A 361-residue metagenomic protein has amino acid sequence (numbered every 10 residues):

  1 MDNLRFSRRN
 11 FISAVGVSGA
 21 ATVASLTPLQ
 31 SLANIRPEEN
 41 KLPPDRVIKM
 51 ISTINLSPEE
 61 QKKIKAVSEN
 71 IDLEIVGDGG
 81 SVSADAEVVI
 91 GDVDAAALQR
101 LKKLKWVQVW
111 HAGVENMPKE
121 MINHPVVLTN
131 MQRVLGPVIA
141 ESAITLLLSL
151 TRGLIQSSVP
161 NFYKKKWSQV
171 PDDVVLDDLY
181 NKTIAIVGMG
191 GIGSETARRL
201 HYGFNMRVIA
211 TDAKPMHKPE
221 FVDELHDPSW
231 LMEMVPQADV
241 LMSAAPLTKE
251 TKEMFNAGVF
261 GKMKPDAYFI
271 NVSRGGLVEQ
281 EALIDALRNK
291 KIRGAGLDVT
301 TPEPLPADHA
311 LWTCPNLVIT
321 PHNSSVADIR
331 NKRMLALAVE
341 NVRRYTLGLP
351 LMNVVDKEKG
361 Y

Functional and structural regions predicted by a protein language model:
M1-G19: N-terminal secretory signal peptides and thylakoid transit peptides that target proteins across membranes
R8, I35-L128: An N-terminal-biased, well-structured beta-alpha scaffold segment characteristic of Rossmann-like dinucleotide-binding
V126, Q132-T183, E195, G203 (+1 more regions): Phosphate-binding beta-alpha-beta segment of Rossmann-like dinucleotide-binding domains, i.e., the NAD(P)
M189-G190: Glycine-rich Rossmann-fold phosphate-binding loop(s) that bind the pyrophosphate of adenine dinucleotide cofactors
Y202-F221: NAD(P)-binding Rossmann-fold cofactor-contacting core
P215-A310: Rossmann-like adenosine-cofactor binding region
D266, V272-Y361: Rossmann-like dinucleotide-binding domain for NAD(H)/NADP(H)
